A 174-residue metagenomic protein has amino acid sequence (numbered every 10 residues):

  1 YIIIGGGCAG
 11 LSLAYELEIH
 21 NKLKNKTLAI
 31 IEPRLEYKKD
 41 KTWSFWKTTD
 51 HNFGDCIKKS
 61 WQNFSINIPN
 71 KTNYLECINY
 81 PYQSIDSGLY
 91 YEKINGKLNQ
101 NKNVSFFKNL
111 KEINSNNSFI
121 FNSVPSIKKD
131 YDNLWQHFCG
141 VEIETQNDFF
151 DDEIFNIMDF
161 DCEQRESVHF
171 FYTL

Functional and structural regions predicted by a protein language model:
Y1-A9, A29-I31: Beta1/beta-strand and adjacent pyrophosphate-binding region of the FAD-binding site in flavoprotein oxidoreductases
G6, E16, H20, K97-L174: Predominantly flavin-linked oxidoreductase catalytic cores and closely associated redox partners
S12-K71, G88-L89, C139, I143: N-terminal FAD cofactor-binding segment of flavoenzymes
I31-P33, P69, E76-I78, F107-N109 (+1 more regions): Conserved beta-strand termini and adjacent loop/short-helix elements that scaffold enzyme active sites in alpha/beta
K38-K39, Y74-E76, N114-S115, K129-D130: Short active-site-adjacent helix-start/loop capping segments
S44-F45, S60, Y74, P81-S84 (+3 more regions): Residue-level preference for alpha-helix termini and adjacent loops
D55-S60, K93-G96, Q146-F150: Short, surface-exposed, polar/charged, turn-prone segments marking secondary-structure boundaries
Y74-G96, S123-V124: Short beta-strand to alpha-helix junction loop
